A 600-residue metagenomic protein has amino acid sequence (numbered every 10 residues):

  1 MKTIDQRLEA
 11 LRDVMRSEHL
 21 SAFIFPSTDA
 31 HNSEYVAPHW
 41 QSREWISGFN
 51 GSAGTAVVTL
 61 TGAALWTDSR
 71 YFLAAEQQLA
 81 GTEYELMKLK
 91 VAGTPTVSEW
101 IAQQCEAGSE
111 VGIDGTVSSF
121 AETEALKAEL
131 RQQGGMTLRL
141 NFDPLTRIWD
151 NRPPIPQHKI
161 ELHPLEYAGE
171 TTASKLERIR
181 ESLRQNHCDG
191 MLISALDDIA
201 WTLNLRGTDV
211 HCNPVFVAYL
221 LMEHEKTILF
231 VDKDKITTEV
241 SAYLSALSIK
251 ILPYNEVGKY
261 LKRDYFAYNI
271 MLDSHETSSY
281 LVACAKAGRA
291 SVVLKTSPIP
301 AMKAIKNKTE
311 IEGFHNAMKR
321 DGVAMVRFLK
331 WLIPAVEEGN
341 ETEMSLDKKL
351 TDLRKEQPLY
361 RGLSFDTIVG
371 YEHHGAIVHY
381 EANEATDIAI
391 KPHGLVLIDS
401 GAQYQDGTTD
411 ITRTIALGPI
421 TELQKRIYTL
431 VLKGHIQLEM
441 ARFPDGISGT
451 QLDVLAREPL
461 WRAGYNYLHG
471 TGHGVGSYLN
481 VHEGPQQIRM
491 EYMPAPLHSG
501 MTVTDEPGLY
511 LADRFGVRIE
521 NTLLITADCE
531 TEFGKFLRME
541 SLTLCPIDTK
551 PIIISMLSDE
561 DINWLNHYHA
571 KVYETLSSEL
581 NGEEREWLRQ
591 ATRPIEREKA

Functional and structural regions predicted by a protein language model:
M1-A600: Active-site neighborhoods and metal-handling regions in enzymes and metal-associated proteins
